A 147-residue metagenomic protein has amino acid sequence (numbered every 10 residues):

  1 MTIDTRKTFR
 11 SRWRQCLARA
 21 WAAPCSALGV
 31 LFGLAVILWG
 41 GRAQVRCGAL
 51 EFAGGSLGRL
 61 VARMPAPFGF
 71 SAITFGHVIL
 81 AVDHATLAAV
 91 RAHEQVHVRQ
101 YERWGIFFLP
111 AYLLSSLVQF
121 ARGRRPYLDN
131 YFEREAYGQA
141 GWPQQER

Functional and structural regions predicted by a protein language model:
M1-F70, A81, F108-R147: Metalloprotease/metallohydrolase-associated module, dominated by Zn2+-dependent proteases
P67-R91, E102: Short pre-active-site segment immediately N-terminal to the catalytic Zn-binding motif
V90, E94, Q100, P126-Y131: Hydrophobic alpha-helical transmembrane segments and immediately flanking/interface helices in integral membrane
Q95-P110: Catalytic Zn2+-binding segment of zinc metalloproteases
